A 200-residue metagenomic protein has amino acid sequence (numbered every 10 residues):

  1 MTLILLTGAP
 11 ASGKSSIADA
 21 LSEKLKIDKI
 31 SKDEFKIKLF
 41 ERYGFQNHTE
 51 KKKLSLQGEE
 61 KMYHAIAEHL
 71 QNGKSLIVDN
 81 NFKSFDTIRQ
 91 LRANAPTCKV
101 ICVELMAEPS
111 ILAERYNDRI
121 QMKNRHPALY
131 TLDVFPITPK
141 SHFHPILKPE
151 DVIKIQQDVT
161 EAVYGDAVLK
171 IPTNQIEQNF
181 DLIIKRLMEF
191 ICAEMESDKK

Functional and structural regions predicted by a protein language model:
L3: Walker A (P-loop) ATP-phosphate-binding motif of ABC ATPase nucleotide-binding domains
L6: Hydrophobic anchor at the beta1->P-loop junction of P-loop NTPases
P10: The conserved Walker
G13: Conserved glycine(s) of the Walker
S16-Q71: Conserved substrate/cofactor phosphate-moiety recognition/catalytic segment in nucleotide-dependent phosphotransferases
L56-C98: Glycine-rich phosphate-binding loop used to anchor ATP phosphates in small-molecule kinases, encompassing both
P96-D118: Conserved phosphate-donor/acceptor-positioning beta-strand/loop module used by diverse small-molecule
Q121-L182: Small-molecule kinase domains that catalyze NTP-dependent phosphoryl transfer to phosphate-bearing small molecules
